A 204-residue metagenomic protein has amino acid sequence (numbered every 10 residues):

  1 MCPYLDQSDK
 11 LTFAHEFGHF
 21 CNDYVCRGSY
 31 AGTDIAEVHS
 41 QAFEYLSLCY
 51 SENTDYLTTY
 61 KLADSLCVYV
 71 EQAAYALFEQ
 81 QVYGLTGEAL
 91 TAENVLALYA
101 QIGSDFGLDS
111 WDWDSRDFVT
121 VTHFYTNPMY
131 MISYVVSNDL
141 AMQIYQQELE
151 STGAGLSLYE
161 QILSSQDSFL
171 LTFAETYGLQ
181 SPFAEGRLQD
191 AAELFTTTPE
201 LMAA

Functional and structural regions predicted by a protein language model:
M1-A14, G28-A31: Short pre-active-site segment immediately N-terminal to the catalytic Zn-binding motif
M1-P3, T58, C67-A74: Active-site-proximal, well-structured secondary-structure segments within enzyme catalytic domains
L5, C67, N127-Y130: Glycine-rich phosphate/pyrophosphate-binding beta-alpha loops
D6, S29-G32, N53-T58, E88-V95 (+1 more regions): Residue-level recognition of alpha-helical structural elements
T12, E16-F20, Y24, V38: Catalytic glutamate of the conserved HExxH
F13, C21, S47, Q72 (+3 more regions): C-terminal, non-catalytic "cap/extension" segments appended to globular domains
C26, A31-V68, S137: Post-HExxH zinc-binding segment in Zn-dependent metallohydrolases
